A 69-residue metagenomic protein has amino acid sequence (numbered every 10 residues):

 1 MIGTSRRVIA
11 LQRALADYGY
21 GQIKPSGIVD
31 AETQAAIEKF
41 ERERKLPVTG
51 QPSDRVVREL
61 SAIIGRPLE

Functional and structural regions predicted by a protein language model:
M1-E69: Cell-envelope/ECM-targeting effectors and their regulatory/trafficking segments
